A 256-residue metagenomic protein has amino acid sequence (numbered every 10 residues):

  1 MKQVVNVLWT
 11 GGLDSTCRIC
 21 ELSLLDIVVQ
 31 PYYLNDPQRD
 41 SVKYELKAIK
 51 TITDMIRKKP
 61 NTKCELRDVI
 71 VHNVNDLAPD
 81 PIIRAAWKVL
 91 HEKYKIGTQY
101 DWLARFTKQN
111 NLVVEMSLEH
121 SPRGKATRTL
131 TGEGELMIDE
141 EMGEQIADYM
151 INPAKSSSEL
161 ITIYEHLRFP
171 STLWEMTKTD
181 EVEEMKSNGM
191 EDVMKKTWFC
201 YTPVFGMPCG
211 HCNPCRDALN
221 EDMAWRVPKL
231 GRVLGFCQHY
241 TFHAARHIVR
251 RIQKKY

Functional and structural regions predicted by a protein language model:
M1-Y256: Nucleotide-activated chemistry modules centered on ATP-dependent adenylation/adenylyltransferase
